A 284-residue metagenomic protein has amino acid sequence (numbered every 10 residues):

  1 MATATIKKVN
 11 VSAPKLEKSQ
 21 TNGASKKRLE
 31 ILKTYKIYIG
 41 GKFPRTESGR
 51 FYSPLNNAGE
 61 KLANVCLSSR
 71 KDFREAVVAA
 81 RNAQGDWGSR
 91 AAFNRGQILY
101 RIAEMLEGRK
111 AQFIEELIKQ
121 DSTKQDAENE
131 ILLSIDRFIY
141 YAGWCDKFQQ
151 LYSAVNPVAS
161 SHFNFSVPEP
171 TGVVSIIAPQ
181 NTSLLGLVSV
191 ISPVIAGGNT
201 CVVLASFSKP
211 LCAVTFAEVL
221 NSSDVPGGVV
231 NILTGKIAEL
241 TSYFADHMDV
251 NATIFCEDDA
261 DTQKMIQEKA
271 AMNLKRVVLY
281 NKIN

Functional and structural regions predicted by a protein language model:
M1-V65, G96-R101, L132-L133, G143-A178 (+1 more regions): Terminal low-complexity tails and localization/encapsulation signals of metabolic enzymes
R50-F51, S68-S69, S208: A generic structural motif
A58-F148: Glycine-rich loop-to-alpha-helix module at the N-terminal edge of alpha/beta enzyme cores
G59, R95, G198, V230 (+1 more regions): Residue-level signal for inorganic ion chemistry
V65, I176, L204-S206, V230-L233 (+1 more regions): Glycine- and other small-residue-rich loops at beta-strand/loop junctions that grip anionic moieties
D126, H162, E239-L240: Short acidic active-site motifs
G143-P226: Conserved small-residue-rich beta-alpha loop and adjacent elements that most often cradle the phosphate/pyrophosphate
V188, T200, T215-V225, V229 (+1 more regions): ALDH superfamily catalytic-core signature
